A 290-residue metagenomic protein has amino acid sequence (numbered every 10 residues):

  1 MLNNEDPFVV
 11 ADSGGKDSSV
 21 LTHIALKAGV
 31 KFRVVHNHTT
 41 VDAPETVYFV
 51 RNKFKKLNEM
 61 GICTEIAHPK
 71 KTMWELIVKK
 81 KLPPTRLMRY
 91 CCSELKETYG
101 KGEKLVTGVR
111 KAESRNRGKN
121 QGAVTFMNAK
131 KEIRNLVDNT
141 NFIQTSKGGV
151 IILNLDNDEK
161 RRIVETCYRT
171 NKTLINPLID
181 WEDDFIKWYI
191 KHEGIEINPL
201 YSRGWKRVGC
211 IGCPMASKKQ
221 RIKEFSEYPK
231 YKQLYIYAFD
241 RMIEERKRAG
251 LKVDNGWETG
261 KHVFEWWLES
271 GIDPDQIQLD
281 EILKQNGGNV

Functional and structural regions predicted by a protein language model:
M1-V290: Nucleotide-activated chemistry modules centered on ATP-dependent adenylation/adenylyltransferase
